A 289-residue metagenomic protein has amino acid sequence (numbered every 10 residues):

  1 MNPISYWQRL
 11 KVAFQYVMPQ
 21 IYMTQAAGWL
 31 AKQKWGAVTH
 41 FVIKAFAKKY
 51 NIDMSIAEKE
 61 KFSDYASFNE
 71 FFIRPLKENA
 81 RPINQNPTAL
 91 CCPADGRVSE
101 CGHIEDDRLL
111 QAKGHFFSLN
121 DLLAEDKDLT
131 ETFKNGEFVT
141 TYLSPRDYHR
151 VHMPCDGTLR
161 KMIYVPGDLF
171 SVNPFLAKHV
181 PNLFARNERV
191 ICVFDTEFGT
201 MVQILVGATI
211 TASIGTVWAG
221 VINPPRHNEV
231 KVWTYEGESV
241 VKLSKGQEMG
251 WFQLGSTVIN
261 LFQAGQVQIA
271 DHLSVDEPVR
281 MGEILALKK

Functional and structural regions predicted by a protein language model:
M1-K289: Contiguous, well-folded functional domains in the mature portion of proteins
